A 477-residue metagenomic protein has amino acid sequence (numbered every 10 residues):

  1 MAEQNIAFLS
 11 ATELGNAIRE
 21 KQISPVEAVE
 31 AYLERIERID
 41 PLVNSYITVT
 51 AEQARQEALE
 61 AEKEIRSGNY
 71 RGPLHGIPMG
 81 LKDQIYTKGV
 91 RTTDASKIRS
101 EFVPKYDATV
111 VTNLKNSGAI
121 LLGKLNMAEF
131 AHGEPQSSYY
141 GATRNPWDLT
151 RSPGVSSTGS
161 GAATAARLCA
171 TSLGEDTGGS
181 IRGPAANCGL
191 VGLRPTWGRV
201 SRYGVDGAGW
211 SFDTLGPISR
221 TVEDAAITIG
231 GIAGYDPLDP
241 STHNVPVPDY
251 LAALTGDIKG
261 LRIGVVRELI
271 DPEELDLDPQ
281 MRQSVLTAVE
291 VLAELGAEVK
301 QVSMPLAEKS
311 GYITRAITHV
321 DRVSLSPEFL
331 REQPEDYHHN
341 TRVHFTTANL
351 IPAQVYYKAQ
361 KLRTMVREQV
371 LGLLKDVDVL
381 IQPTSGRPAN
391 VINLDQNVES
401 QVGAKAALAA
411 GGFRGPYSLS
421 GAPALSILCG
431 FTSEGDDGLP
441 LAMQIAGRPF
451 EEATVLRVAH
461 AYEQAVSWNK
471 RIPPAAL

Functional and structural regions predicted by a protein language model:
M1-Q56, E294-G296, V355, R471-L477: An N-terminal boundary/leader segment
Q22-E30, L59, D249, P279-S303 (+2 more regions): Acyltransferase
Y32, A54, A225, I263 (+4 more regions): Residue-level signal for inorganic ion chemistry
A54, E64-Y139: Acidic/His- and Gly-rich active-site-bordering loop/insert found across diverse amide/peptide-bond hydrolases
L74-D94, A252-I270, I317-L371, D376 (+2 more regions): Short helix-loop capping/hinge segments that flank enzyme active sites or metal/cofactor-binding pockets
K97, E101, T143, S241-V245 (+5 more regions): Short, surface-exposed loop/helix-turn segments at secondary-structure junctions that function as lids/hinges flanking
Y106-P237, S418-F431, D437-Q444: Short glycine/serine-rich loop segments
R194-Q283, L306, Q464-L477: A short helix-breaking turn/cap at a secondary-structure junction
